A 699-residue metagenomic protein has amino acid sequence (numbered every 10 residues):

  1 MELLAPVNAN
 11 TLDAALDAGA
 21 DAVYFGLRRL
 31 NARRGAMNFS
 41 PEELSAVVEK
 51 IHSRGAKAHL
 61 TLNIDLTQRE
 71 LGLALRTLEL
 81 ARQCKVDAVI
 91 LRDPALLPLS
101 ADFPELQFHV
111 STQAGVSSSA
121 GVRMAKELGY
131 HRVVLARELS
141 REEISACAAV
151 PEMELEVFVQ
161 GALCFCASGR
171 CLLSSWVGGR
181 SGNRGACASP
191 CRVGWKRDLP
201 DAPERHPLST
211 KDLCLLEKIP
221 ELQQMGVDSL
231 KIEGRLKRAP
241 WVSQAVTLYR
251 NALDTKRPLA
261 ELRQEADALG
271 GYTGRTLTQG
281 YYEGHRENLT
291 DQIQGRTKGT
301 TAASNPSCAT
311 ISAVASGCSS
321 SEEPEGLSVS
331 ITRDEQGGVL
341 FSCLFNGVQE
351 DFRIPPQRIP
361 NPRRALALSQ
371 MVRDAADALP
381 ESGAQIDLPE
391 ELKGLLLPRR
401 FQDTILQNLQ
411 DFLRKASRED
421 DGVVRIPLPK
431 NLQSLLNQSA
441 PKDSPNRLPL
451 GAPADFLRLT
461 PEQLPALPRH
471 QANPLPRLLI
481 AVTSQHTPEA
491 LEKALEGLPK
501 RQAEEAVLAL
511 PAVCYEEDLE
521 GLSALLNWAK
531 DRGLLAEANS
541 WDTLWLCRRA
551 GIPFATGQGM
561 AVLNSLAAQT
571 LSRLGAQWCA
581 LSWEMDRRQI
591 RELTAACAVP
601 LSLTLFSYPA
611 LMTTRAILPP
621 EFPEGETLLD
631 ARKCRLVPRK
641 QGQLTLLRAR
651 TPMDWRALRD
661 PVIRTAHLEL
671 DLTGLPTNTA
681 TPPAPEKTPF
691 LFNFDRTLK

Functional and structural regions predicted by a protein language model:
M1-V116, A120, V134-E138, E143-K231 (+2 more regions): Active-site pocket-lining/capping segments in soluble small-molecule metabolic enzymes
L75, E127-Y130: Residues lining hydrophobic/aromatic ligand-binding pockets adjacent to catalytic sites
